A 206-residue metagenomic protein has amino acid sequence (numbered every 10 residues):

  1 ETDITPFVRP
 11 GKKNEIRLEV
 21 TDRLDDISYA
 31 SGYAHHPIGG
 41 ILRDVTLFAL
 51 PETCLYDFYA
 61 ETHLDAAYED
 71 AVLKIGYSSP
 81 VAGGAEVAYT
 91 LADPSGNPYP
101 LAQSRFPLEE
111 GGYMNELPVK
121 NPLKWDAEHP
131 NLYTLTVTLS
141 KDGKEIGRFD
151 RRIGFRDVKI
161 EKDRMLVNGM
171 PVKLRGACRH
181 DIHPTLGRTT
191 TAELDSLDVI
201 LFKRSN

Functional and structural regions predicted by a protein language model:
E1-D57, V81-A82: Accessory beta-strand-rich segments of carbohydrate-active enzymes
V8-K13, I27-S28, V119-L132: Short glycine/proline/serine/threonine-rich loop/turn segments at secondary-structure transition edges
E15-L18, H129-K141: Short, aromatic- and glycine-rich surface loops/edge beta-strands on solvent-exposed regions
T21-S28, S140-I146, G169: Short acidic/polar inter-strand loop motif in beta-rich domains
V45, Y133, G169: Conserved, mostly hydrophobic/aromatic
E52-E61, P122, T136, K144-N206: Active-site-adjacent substrate/metal-binding segments within catalytic domains of carbohydrate-active enzymes
T62-D70: Short, solvent-exposed loop/linker segments at the N-terminal edge of repeated beta-sheet extracellular domains
E69-P107, Y113-N115: Beta-strand-rich binding/interaction modules
